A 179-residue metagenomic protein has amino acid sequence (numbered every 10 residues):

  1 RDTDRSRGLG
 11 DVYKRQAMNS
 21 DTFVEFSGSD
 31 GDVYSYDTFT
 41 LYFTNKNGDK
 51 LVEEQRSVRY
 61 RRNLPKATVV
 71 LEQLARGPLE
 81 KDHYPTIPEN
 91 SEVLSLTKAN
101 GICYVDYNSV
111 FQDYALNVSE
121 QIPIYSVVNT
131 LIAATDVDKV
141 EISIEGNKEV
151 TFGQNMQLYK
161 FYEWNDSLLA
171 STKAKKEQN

Functional and structural regions predicted by a protein language model:
R1, R7, D11-N179: Bimodal "functional hotspot" detector
